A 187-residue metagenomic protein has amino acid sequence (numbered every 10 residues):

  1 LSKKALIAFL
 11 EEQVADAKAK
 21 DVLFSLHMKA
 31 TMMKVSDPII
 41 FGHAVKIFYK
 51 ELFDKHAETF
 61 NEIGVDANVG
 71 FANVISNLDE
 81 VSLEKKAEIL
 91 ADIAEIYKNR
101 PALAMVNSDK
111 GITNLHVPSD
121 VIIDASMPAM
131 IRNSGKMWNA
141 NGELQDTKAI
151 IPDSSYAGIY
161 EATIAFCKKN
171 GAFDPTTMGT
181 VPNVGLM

Functional and structural regions predicted by a protein language model:
L1-G42, E51-M187: Extended, well-ordered protein cores
